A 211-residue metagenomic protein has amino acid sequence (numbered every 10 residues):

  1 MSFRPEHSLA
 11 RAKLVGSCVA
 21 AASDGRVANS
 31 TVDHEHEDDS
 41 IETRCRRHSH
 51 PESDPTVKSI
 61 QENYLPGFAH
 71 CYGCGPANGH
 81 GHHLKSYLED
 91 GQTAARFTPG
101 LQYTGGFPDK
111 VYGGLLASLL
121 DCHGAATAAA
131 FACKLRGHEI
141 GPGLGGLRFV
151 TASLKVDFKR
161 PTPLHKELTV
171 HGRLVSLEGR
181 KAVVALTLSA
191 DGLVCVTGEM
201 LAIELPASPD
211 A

Functional and structural regions predicted by a protein language model:
S2-S8, L14, C18-P108: Non-catalytic linker/capping segments at the edges of enzyme domains
L14, C18, A22, N29 (+4 more regions): HotDog/MaoC-like acyl-thioester-processing domains
C45-R47, L65-A69, D121, R136 (+2 more regions): Short acidic/polar alpha-helix capping motifs at helix-coil junctions
A94-F131: A conserved, well-ordered hydrophobic junction motif at loop->secondary-structure transitions
F97-P99, F158, E204: Hydrophobic residues in beta-strands and at strand termini
C122-H123, A130-G137, A190-D191, L205-A211: Low-complexity, flexible helical/coil segments
A126-T169: Hydrophobic beta-strand-centered segment that forms part of the acyl-chain substrate-binding groove
